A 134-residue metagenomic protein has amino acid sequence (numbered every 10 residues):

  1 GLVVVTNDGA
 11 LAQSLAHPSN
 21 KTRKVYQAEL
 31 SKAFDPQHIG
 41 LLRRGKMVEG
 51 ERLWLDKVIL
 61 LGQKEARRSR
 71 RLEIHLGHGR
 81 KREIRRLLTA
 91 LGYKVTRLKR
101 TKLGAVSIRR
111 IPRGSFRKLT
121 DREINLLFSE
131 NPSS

Functional and structural regions predicted by a protein language model:
G1-S134: Basic, flexible Lys/Arg- and Gly-enriched helix-loop patches that mediate nucleic-acid binding at interfaces with rRNA
